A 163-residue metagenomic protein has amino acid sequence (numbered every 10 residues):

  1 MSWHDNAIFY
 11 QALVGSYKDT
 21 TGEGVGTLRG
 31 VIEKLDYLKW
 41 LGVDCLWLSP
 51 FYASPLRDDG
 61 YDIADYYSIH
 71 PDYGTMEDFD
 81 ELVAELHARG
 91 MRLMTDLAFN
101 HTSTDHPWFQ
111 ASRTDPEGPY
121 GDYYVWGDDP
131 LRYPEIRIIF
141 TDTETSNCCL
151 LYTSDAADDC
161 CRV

Functional and structural regions predicted by a protein language model:
S2-S154: Acidic/aromatic-lined carbohydrate-recognition and catalytic surfaces of CAZymes acting on diverse glycans
Y152-V163: Single conserved hydrophobic/aromatic residue that forms the stacking wall/gate of nucleotide- or nucleobase-binding
